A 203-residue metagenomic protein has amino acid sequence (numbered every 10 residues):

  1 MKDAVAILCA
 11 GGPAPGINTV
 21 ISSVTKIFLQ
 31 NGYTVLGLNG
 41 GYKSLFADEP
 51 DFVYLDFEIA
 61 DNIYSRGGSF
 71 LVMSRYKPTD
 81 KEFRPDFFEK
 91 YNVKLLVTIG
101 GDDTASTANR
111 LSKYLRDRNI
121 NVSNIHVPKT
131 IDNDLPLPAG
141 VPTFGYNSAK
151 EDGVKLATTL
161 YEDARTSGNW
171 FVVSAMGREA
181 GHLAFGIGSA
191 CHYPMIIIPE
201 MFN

Functional and structural regions predicted by a protein language model:
M1-A4, D86-N92, A164: Glycine-rich phosphate/diphosphate-binding loops that line cofactor/substrate pockets in enzymes
M1-F46: N-terminal phosphate-binding or glycine-rich loops at protein starts, especially the Walker A/P-loop of NTPases
A4-G12, S69-V72, K94-G100, W170-S174: Short glycine-rich or small-residue beta-strand-to-loop segments that form or flank ligand, phosphate, metal/Fe-S
A10-G12, Y33, L38-K43, R75-Y76 (+3 more regions): Short, ordered loop/turn segments at secondary-structure junctions
A14-V24, F46, T79-F83, D102-R110 (+2 more regions): Short glycine/serine/threonine-rich phosphate/pyrophosphate-binding segments that cradle anionic phosphate groups
V35, F87, T98-G100, S106-N121 (+4 more regions): Accessory alpha-helical/coil subdomains and C-terminal extensions that flank or cap enzyme catalytic cores
L45-K94, D103-A105, I131, V141-E151 (+1 more regions): Glycine-rich oxoanion-binding loops at beta->alpha junctions
